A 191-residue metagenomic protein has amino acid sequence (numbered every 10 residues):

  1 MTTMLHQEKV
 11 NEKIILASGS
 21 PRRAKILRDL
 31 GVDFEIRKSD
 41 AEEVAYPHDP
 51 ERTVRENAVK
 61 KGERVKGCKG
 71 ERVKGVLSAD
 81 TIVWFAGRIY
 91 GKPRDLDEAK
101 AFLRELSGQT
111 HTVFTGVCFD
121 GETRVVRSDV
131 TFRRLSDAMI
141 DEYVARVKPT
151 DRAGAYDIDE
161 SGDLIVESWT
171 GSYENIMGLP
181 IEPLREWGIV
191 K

Functional and structural regions predicted by a protein language model:
T2-I15, H48-K191: Anionic-ligand binding patches
L5-V32: N-terminal beta1-alpha1 ligand-phosphate binding loop
S18, V44-P47: Compositionally biased, intrinsically disordered/low-complexity regions enriched for serine, proline and threonine
P21, A41, I181: Short, glycine/serine-rich, charged loops/turns that create anion-binding and catalytic segments at active sites
K25-D29, Y46, K69: Short loop/helix-cap segments at secondary-structure boundaries that form the rim of catalytic
V32-D33, D157: A generic short alpha-helical patch detector that favors 3-5-residue windows in or near N-terminal regions
F34-E35, R152: A local structural micro-motif
E35-E43: A short beta-strand-loop structural module common to alpha/beta enzyme folds
